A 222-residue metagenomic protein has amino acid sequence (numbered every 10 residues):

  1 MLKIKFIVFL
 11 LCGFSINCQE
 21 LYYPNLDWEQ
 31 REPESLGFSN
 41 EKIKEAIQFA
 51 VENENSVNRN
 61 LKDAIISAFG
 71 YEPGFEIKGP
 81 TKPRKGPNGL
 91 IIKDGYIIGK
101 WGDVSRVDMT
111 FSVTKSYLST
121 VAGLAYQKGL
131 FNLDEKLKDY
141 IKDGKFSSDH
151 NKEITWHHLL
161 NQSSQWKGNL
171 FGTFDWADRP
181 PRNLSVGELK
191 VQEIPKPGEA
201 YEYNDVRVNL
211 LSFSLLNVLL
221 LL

Functional and structural regions predicted by a protein language model:
M1-E20: Bacterial Sec-dependent N-terminal signal peptides
I16-D103, K128-F131: N-terminal leader/targeting segments and the immediately adjacent pre-domain N-terminus
E29-G37, V104-D108, G144-S147, K196-A200 (+1 more regions): Second-shell loop/turn segments in exported
S39-A46, V113, L133, L137 (+3 more regions): Stable alpha-helical elements in mature extracytoplasmic
S67-E72, K136-G144, T173-D175: Short linear capping/connector segments at secondary-structure termini
G95, M109-D134, L159, L211-L215: Active-site SXXK
I97-G102, N169-L222: Catalytic-site signature segments of enzymes, centered on catalytic residues
Q127-W166, L219-L222: Active-site helix/loop module of the DD-peptidase/beta-lactamase fold, centered on the serine-lysine SxxK catalytic
